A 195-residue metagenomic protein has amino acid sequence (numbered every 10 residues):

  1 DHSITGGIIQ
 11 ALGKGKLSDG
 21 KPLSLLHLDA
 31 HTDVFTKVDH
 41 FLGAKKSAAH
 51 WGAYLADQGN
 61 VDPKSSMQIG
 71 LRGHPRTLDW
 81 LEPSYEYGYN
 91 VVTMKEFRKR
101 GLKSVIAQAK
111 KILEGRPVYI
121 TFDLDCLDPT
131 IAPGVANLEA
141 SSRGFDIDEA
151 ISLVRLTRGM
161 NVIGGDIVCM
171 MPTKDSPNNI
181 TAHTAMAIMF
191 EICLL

Functional and structural regions predicted by a protein language model:
D1-L195: Conserved alpha-helical scaffold segments that buttress catalytic/binding sites
